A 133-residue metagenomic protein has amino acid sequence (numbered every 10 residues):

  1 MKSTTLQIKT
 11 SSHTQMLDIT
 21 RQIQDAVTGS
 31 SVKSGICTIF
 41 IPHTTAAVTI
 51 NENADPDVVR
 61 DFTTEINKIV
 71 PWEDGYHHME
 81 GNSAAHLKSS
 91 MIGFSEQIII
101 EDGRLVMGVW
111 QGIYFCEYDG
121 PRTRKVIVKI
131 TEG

Functional and structural regions predicted by a protein language model:
M1-G133: Active-site histidine-anchored catalytic micro-motif
